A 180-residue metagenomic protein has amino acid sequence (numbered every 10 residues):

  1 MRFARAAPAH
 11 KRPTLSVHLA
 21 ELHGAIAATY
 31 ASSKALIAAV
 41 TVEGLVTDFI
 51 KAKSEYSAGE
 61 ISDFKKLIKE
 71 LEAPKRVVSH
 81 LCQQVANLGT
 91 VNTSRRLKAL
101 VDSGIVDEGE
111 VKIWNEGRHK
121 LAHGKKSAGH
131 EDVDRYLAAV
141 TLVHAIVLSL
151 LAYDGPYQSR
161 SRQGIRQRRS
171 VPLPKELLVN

Functional and structural regions predicted by a protein language model:
M1-N180: Amphipathic, oligomerization/interface secondary-structure segments
